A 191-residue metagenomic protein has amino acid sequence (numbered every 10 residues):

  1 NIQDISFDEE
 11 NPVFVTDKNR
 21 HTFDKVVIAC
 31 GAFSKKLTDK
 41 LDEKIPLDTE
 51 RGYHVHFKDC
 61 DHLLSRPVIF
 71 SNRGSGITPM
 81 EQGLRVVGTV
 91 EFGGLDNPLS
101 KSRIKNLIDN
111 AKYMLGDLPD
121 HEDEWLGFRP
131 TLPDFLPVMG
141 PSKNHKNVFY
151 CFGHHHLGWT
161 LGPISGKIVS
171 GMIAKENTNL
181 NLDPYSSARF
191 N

Functional and structural regions predicted by a protein language model:
N1: Conserved acidic residues
D4-F7, N11, R20-H21, K25-K146: Active-site substrate-recognition segment that forms the wall of the catalytic cavity or substrate channel
F14-D17, G153: Short beta-strand segments that buttress and anchor functional surface loops
K143-N191: C-terminal lid/capping helical subdomain adjacent to the catalytic/cofactor pocket in oxidative enzymes
